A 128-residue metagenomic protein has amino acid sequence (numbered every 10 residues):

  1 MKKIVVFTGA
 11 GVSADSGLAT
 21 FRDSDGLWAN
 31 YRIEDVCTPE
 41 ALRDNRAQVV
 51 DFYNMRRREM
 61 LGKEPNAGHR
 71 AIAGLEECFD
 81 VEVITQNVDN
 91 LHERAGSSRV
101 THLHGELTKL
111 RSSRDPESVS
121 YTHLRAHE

Functional and structural regions predicted by a protein language model:
K2, V12-S113: Conserved catalytic-core helix/loop/strand module for nucleotide-ribose chemistry
F7-A10: Glycine-rich beta-strand-to-loop/alpha-helix junction loops that act as flexible
P116: Cys/His-coordinated zinc-binding microdomains
T122-E128: Conserved small/polar residues in nucleotide/adenosyl-binding loops
